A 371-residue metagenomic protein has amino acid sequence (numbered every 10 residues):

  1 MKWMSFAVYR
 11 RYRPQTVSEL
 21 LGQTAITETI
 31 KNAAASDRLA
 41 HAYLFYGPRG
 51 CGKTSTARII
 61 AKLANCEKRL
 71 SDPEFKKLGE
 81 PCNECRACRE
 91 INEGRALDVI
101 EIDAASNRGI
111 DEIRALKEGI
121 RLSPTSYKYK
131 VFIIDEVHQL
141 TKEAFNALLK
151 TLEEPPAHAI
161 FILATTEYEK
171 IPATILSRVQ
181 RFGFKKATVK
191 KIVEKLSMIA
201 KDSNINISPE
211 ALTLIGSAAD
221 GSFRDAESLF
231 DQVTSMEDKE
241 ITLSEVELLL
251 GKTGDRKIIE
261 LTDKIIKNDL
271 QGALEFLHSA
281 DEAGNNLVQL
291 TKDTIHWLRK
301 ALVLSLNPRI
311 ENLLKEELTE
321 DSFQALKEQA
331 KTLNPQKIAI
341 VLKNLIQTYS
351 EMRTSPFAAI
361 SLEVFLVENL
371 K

Functional and structural regions predicted by a protein language model:
M1-R181, K191, S197-I199: P-loop/Walker A NTP-binding region and its immediately flanking N-terminal helices in P-loop NTPase folds
I26, E93-A96, A115, K128 (+1 more regions): Extended, largely alpha-helical regulatory/partner-binding modules appended to the mid-to-C-terminal parts
